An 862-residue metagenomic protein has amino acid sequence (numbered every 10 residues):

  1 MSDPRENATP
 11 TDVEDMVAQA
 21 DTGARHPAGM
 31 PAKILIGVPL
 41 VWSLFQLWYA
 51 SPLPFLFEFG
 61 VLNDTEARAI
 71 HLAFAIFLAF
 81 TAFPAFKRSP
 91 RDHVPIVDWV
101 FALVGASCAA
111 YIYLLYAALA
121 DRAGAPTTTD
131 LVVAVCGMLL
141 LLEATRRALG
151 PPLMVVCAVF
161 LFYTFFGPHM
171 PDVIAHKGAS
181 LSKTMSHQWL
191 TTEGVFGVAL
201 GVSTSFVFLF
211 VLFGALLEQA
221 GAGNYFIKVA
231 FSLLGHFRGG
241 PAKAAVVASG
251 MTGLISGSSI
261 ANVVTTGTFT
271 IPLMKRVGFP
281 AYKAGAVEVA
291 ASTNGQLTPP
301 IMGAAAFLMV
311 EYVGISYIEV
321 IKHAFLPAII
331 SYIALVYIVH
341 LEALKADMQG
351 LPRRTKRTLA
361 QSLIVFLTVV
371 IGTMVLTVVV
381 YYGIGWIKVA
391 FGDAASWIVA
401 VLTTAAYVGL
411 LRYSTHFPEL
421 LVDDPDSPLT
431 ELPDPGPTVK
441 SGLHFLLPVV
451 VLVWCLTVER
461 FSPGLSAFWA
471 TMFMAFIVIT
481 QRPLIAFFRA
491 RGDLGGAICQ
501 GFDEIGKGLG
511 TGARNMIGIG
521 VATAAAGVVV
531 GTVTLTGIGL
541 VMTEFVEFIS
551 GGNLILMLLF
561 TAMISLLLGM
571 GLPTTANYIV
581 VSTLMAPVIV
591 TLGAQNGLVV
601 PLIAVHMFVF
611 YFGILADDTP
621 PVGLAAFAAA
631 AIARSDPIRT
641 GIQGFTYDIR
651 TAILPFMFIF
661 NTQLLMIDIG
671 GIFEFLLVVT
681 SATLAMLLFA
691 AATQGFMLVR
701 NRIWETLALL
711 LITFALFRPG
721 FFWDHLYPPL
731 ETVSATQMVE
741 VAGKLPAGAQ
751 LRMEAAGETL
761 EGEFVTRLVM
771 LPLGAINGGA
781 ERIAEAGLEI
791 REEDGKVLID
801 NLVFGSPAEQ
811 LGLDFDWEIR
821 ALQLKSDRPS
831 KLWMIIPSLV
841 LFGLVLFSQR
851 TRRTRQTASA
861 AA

Functional and structural regions predicted by a protein language model:
M1-G124, L131-V135, A334, F717: Conserved, well-structured core domains of diverse proteins
S2-M30, P39, K322-R514, F627-F717 (+2 more regions): Long, contiguous bundles of hydrophobic transmembrane helices that form the permeation core of multi-pass
L35-P39, E66-T81, V97-A106, L131-L140 (+16 more regions): Hydrophobic mid-bilayer segments of alpha-helices in multi-pass membrane transport proteins, especially secondary
T128-V132, E193-F206, L233-A245, V277-K283 (+5 more regions): Membrane-interfacial loop-to-helix junctions in multi-pass transporters
E143, A148, A158-M170, L181-M185 (+10 more regions): Core transmembrane alpha-helical segments of multi-pass membrane transporters/permeases
S205, R828-T854: Selective detector of the "anchor" transmembrane alpha-helix that sits immediately C-terminal
I227-G295, I301-M309, G314-I315, T575-F612 (+1 more regions): Hydrophobic transmembrane alpha-helices that form the pore/transport pathway of multi-pass ion and small-solute
G779-K825: PDZ/PDZ-like domain segments forming the peptide/carboxylate-binding groove, activating on the N-terminal beta-strands
